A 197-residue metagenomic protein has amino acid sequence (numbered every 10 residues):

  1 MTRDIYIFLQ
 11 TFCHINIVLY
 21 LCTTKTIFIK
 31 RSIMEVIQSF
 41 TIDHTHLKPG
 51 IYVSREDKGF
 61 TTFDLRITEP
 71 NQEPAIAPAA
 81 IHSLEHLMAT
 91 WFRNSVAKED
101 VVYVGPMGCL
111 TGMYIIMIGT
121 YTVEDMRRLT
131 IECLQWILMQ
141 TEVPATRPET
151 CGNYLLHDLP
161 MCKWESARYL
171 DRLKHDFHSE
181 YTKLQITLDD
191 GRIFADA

Functional and structural regions predicted by a protein language model:
I7-K30: Short, positively charged and aromatic/hydrophobic N-terminal segments
T23, I27-N71, I186, I193-A197: Non-catalytic terminal extensions that flank enzyme cores
F60-R93, Y103-V104: Active/ligand-binding-proximal structured segments within catalytic/core domains that scaffold catalytic residues
H86-A97, I131-Q135, M139: Short, intrinsically disordered, mixed-charge
W91, C151, F194: A domain-level signal for the structural core that forms small-molecule/cofactor-binding pockets and catalytic centers
P106-H178: Active-site-adjacent, His/Asp/Glu-enriched structural segments that form or flank metal-binding and acid/base networks
L173-A197: Histidine-acidic residue clusters that define the catalytic metal-binding segment of zinc metallopeptidase domains
